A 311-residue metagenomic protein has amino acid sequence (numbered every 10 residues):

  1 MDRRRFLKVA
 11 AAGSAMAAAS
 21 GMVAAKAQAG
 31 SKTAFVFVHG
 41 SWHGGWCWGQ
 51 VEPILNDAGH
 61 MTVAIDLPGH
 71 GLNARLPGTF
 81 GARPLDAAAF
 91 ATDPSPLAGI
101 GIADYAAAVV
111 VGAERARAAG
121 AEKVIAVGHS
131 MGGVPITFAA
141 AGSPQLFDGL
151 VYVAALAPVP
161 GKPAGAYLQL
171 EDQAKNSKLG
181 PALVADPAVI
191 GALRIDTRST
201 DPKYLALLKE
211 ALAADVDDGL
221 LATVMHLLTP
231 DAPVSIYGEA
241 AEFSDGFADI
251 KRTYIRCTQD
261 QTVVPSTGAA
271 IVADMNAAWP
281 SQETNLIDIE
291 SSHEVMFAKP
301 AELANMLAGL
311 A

Functional and structural regions predicted by a protein language model:
M1, M22-V36, G40-G45, P53: C-terminal segment of N-terminal export signals and the immediately downstream linker at the start of the mature
R5-K26: N-terminal export signals
N56-F90: Conserved alpha/beta-hydrolase
A106-E122: Conserved acidic catalytic loop of the alpha/beta-hydrolase fold
V127-P160: Conserved hydrolase catalytic core segment
Y152-I190: Flexible "cap/lid" loop of the alpha/beta hydrolase fold
T258-D288: Conserved loop-alpha-helix segment in the C-terminal half of the alpha/beta-hydrolase fold that carries the catalytic
N285-A311: Catalytic active-site module of serine/aspartate enzymes centered on a nucleophile-bearing elbow/loop
